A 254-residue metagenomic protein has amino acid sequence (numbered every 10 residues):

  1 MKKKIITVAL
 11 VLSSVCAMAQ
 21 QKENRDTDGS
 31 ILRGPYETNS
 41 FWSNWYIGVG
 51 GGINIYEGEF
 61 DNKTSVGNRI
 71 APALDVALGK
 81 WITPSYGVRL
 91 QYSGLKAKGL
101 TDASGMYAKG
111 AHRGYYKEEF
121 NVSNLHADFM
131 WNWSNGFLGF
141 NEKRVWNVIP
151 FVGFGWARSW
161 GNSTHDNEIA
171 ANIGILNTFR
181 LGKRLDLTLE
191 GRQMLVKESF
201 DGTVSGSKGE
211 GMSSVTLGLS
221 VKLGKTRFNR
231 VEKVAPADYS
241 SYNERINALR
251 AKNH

Functional and structural regions predicted by a protein language model:
M1-T38, T226-H254: Cleavable N-terminal export/targeting peptides
G34-N44, S85, N135-N147, L181-R184 (+1 more regions): Short loop/turn motifs that connect adjacent beta-strands in outer-membrane beta-barrel proteins
N39-F41, Y46, G50-A77, D166: Surface-exposed strand-loop-strand hairpins of Gram-negative outer-membrane beta-barrel proteins
S43, N68-L74, N121-L125, W146 (+2 more regions): Residues that define the transmembrane beta-barrel architecture of outer-membrane proteins
Y46-G48, G87-R89, I149-F151, D186-T188 (+1 more regions): Residue-level detector of the transmembrane beta-barrel scaffold of outer-membrane proteins
V49-I53, V76-K80, A127-W133, V152-W156 (+3 more regions): Residues on the lipid-exposed face of transmembrane beta-strands in outer-membrane beta-barrel proteins
S85-E168: Gram-negative (and chloroplast) outer-membrane scaffold detector with strong preference for beta-barrel transmembrane
T101-A103, G182-H254: Predominantly the C-terminal beta-signal and adjacent terminal strand-loop region of outer-membrane beta-barrel
